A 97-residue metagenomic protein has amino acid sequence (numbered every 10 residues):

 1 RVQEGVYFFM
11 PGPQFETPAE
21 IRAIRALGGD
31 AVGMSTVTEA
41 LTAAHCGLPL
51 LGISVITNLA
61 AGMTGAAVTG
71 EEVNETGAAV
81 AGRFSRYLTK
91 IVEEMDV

Functional and structural regions predicted by a protein language model:
R1-V55, L59, T64, E71-V97: Glycine-rich phosphate- or other oxyanion-binding loops that anchor nucleotides, phosphorylated ligands
